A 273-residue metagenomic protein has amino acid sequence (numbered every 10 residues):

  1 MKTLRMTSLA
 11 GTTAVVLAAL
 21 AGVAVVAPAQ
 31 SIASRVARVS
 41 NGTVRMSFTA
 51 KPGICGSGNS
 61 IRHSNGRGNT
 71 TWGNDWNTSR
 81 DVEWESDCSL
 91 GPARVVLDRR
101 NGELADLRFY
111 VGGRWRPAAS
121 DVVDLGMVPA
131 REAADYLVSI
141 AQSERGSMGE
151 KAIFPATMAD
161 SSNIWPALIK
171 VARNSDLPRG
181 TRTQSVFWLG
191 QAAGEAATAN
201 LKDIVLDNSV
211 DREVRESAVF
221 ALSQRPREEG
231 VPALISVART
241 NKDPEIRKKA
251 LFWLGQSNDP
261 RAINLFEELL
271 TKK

Functional and structural regions predicted by a protein language model:
K2-Q142, M158: Extended amphipathic alpha-helical repeat scaffolds
A130-Q142, S161-R173, G194-L206, R227-R239 (+1 more regions): Amphipathic alpha-helical scaffolding segments comprising HEAT/armadillo-like alpha-solenoid repeats
G146-S147, L177-G180, V210-E213, E228 (+2 more regions): Alpha-helix N-cap/helix-start positions at coil->helix boundaries
S147-A159: Alpha-helical segment of the N-proximal tetratricopeptide repeat
A156-D160, L189, A193, L222 (+3 more regions): Alpha-solenoid repeat junctions
V171, R179-Q184, W188: Acidic (E/D-rich), amphipathic helical modules within compact regulatory domains
